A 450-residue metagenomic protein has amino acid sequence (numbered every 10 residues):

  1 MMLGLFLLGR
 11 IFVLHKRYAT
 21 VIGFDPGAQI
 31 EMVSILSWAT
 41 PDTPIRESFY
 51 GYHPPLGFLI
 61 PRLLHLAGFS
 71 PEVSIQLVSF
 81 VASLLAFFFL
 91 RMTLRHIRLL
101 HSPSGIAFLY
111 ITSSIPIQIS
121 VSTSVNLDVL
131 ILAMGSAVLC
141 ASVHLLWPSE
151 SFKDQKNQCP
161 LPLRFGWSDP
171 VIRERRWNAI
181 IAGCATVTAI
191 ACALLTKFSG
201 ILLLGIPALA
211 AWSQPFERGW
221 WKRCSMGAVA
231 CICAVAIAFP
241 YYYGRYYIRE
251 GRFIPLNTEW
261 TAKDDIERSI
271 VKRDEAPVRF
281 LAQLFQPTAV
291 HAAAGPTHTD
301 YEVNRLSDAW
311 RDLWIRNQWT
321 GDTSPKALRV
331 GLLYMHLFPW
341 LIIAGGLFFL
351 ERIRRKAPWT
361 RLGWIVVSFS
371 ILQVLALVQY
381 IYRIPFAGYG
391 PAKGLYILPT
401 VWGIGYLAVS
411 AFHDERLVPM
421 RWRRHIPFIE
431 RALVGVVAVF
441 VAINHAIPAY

Functional and structural regions predicted by a protein language model:
M1-P26, S114, A193, C231-Y247 (+2 more regions): Transmembrane signal-anchor helices characteristic of membrane glycosylation enzymes that use polyprenol
G9-H15, G27-Y52, L56-L59, L63: Extracytosolic helix-loop segments that constitute the early lumenal/periplasmic catalytic or substrate-binding loops
G51, P55-L59, A67-F88, V121 (+1 more regions): Loop-to-helix entry region of an early transmembrane alpha helix in multi-pass inner-membrane enzymes
V73, L90-S114, L132-A133: Transmembrane-helix signature of polytopic, membrane-embedded enzymes that assemble or transfer cell-envelope glycans
S74-R98, A137-C140, A344, F348: Transmembrane-helix motifs of polytopic, lipid-linked glycan transferases
I117-L130: Short acidic/glycine- and proline-prone juxtamembrane loop motifs at membrane-interface regions of multi-pass membrane
A141, W147, S151-D154, P162 (+3 more regions): Perimembrane helix-loop-helix junctions
M226-I342: Membrane-lumen/periplasm interface segments of specific transmembrane helices in polyprenyl phosphate-linked
